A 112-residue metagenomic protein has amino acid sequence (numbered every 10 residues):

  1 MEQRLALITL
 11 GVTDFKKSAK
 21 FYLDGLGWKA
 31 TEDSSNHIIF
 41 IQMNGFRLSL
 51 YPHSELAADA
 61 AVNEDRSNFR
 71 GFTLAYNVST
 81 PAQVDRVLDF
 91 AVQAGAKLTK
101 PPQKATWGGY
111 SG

Functional and structural regions predicted by a protein language model:
M1, L88-G112: Vicinal oxygen chelate
M1-A19, G71-Y76: N-terminal beta-strand motif that seeds the catalytic metal site of vicinal oxygen chelate
T9-A57: Core segments of cupin and vicinal oxygen chelate
F15, P81-A82: Residues at or immediately preceding the N-termini of alpha-helices
F21, A82-D89: Short amphipathic alpha-helices within nucleic acid-binding modules
M43-G45, S67-G71: Short connector loops at helix/strand junctions that flank enzyme active sites, especially segments positioning acidic
A58-E64: Short beta-strand/turn micro-motifs at beta-sheet edges
